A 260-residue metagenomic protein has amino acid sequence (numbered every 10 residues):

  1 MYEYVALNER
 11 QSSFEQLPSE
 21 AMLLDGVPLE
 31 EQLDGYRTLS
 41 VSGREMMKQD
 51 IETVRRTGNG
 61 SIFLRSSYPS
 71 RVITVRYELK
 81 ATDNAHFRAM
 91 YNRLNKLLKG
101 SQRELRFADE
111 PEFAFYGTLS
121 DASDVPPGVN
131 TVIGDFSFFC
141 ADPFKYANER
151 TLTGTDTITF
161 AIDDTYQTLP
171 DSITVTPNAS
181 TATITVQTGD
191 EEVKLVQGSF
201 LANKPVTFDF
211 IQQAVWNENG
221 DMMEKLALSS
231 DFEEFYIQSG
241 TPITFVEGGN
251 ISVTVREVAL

Functional and structural regions predicted by a protein language model:
M1-E52: Polar/acidic, low-complexity leader/linker segments enriched in S/T/G and N/D
E20-M22, F139-P143, L152-G154: Mixed-charge, glycine-accented linear interaction segment located at domain edges/termini
E30-V41, T118-D121, P170, A227: A structural signal for short, hydrophobic beta-strand segments that form beta-sheets in beta-rich/all-beta domains
V54-A85, N130-F144, P242: Oligomerization/assembly interface segments of phage tail-like spikes and tubes
S67-R71, L97-K99, G128-V132, T165-Q167 (+3 more regions): Solvent-exposed loop and beta-edge segments used for protein-protein assembly and interaction
R71-A108: Long, hydrophobic/aromatic-enriched structural stretches that serve as scaffold segments
G100, E104-P143: Short beta-strand and beta-hairpin "edge-sheet" elements
Y146-L260: Intrinsically disordered, low-complexity segments enriched in serine, threonine, and glycine
